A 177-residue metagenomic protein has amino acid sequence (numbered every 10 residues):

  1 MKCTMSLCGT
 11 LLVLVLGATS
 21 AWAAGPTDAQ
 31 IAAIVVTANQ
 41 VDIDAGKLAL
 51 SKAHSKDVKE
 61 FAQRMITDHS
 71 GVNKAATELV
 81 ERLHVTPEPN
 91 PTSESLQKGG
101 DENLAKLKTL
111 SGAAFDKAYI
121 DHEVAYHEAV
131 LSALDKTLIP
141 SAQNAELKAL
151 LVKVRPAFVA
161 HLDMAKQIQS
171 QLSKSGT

Functional and structural regions predicted by a protein language model:
K2-C8, L14-T177: His/Met- and acidic-residue-enriched segments that coordinate or traffic transition-metal cofactors and support
